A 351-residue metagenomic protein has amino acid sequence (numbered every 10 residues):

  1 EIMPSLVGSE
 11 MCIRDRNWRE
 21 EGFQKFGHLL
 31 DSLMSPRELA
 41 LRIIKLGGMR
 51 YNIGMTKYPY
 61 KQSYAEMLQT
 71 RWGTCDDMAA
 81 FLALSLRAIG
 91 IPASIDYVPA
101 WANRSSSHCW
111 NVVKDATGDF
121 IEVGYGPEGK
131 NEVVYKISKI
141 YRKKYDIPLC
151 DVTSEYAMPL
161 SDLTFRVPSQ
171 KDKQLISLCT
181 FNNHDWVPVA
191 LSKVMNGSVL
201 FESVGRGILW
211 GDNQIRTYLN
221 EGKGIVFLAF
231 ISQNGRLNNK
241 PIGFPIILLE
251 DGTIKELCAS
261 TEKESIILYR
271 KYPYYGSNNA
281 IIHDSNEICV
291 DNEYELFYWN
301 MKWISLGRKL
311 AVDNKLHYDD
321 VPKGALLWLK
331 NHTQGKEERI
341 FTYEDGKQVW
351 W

Functional and structural regions predicted by a protein language model:
E1-G8, C12-I13: Single conserved hydrophobic/aromatic residue that forms the stacking wall/gate of nucleotide- or nucleobase-binding
D31-K45, M55-A65, T70-R71, D76-D162 (+1 more regions): Hydrophobic/aromatic-rich core segments of domains that either
Y135-E155, D251-S277: Short, compositionally biased P/S/T/A/G/V-rich stretches that sit at domain boundaries
S161-S169, R270, N278-S285: A short, amphipathic beta-strand motif
S169-W186, N286-K302: Short, ordered, surface-exposed loop/turn motifs in non-cytosolic proteins
H184-G211, K302-V312: Short, acidic Ser/Thr/Gly-rich low-complexity loop/linker segments typical of extracellular and cell-surface proteins
L200-N234, K315-W328: Short Pro-Gly-centered beta-turn/loop motif in secreted/extracellular proteins
L219-I225, F230-T261, H332-W351: Structured interaction patches on ligand/partner-binding surfaces of diverse proteins
